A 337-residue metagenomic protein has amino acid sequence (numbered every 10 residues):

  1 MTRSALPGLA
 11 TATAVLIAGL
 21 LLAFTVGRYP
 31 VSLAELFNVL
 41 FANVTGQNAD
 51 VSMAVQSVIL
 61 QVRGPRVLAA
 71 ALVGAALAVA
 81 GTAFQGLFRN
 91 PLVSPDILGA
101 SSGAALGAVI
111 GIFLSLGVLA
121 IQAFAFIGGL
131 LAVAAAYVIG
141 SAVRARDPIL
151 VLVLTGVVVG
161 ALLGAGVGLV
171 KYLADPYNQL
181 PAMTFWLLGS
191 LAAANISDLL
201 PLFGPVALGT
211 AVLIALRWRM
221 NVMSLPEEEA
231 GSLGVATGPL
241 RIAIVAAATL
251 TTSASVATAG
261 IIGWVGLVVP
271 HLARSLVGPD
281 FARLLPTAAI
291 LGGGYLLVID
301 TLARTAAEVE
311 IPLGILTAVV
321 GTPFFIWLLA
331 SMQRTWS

Functional and structural regions predicted by a protein language model:
M1-S337: Alpha-helical transmembrane segments in inner-membrane proteins
